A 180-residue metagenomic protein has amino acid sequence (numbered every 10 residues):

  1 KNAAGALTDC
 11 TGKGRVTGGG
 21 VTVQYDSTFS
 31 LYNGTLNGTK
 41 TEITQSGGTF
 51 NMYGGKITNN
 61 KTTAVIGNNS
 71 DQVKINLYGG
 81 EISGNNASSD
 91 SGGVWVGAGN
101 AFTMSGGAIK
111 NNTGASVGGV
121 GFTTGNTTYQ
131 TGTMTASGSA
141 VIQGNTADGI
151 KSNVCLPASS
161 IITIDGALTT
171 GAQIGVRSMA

Functional and structural regions predicted by a protein language model:
K1-G14, G19-G38, T44-N59, I66-N86 (+3 more regions): Surface-exposed loop/turn motifs in large extracellular/passenger domains
D90, S116, I150: Beta-rich catalytic cores
S178-A180: C-terminal beta-sandwich/jelly-roll accessory domains of carbohydrate-active enzymes
